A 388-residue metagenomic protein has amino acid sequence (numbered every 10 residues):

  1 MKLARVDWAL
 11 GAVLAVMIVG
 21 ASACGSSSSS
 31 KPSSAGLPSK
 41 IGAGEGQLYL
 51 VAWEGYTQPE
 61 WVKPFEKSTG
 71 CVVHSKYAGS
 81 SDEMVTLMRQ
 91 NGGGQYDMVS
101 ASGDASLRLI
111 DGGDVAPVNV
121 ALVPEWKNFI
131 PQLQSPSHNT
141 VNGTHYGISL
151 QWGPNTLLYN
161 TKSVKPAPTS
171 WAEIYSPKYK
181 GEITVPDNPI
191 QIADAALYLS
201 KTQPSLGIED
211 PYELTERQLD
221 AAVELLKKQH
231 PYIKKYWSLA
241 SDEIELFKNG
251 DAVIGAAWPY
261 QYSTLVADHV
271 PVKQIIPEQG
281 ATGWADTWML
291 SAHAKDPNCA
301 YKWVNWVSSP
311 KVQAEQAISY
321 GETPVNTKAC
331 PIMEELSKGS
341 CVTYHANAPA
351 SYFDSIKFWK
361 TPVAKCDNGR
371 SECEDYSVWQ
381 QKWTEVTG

Functional and structural regions predicted by a protein language model:
V19-A23: C-terminal motif of bacterial Sec signal peptides marking the signal peptidase cleavage site
G25, S33-L109: Early extracytoplasmic/lumenal segment of secretory-pathway proteins
V51-A52, Y56-Q58, D82-E83, Q95-Y96 (+1 more regions): Extracytoplasmic ligand-binding site segments that recognize negatively charged/polar headgroups
Y96-S100, Y236, V253-W258, K273-Q274: Paired acidic/hydrophobic, glycine-rich loop segments that form the ligand-binding mouth/hinge of periplasmic-binding
I110-P117, V141-T144, T264-I276, K338-C341: Ligand-binding "clamshell"
A257, V266-S319, G388: Extracytoplasmic/periplasmic substrate-recognition and gating elements
S291-K357: Mature extracytoplasmic/periplasmic domains
F353-G388: Conserved C-terminal helix/tail region of periplasmic/extracytoplasmic solute-binding proteins
